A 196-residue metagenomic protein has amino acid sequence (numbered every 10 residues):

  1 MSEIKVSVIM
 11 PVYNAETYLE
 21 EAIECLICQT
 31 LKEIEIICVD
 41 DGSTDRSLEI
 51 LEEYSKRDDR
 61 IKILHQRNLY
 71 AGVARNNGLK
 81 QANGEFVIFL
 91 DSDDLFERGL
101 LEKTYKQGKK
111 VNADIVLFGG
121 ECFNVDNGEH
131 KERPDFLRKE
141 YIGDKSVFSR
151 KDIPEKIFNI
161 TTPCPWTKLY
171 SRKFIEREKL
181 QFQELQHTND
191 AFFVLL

Functional and structural regions predicted by a protein language model:
M1-L196: Nucleotide-sugar donor-binding/catalytic module of glycosyltransferases that assemble extracellular/cell-envelope
